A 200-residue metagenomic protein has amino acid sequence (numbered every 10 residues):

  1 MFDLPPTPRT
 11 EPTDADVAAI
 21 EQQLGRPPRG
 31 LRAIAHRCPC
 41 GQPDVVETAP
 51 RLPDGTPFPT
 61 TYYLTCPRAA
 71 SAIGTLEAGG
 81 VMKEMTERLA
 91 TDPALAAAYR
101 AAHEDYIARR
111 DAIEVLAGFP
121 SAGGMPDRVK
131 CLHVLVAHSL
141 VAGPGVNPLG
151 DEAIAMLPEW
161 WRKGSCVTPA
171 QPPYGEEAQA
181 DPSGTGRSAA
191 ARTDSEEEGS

Functional and structural regions predicted by a protein language model:
F2-S200: Preference for intrinsically disordered or flexible, low-complexity segments and adjacent hinge/connector residues
